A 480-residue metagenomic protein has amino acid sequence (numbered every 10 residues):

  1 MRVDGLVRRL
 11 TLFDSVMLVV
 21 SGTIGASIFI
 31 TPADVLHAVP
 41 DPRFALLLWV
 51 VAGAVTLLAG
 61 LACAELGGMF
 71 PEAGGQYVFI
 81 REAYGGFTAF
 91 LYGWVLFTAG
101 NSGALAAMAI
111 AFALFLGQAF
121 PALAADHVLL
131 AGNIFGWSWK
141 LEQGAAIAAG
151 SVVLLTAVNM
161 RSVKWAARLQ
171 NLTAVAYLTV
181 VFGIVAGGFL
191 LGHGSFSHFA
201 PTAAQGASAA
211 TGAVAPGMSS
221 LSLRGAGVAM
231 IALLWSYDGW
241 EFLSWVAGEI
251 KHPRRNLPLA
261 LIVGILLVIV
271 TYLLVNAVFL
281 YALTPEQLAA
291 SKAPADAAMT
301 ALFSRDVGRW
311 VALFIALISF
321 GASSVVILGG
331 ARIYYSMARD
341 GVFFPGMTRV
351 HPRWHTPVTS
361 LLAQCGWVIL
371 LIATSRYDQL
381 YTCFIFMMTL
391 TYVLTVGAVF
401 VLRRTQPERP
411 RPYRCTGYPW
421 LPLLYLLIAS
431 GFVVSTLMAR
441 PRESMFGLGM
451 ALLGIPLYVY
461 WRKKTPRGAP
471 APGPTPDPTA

Functional and structural regions predicted by a protein language model:
M1-A33, H37-R43, L57-L61, E72-A73 (+4 more regions): Membrane-interface "cap" regions at the ends of multi-pass membrane proteins
D34-H37, W49, T56-V152, A157-M160 (+2 more regions): Hydrophobic transmembrane alpha-helices that form the core helical bundles of multi-pass secondary transporters
V78-F79, G85, G117-V128, T202-L221 (+4 more regions): TM-loop-TM module centered on a large, flexible mid-protein loop between adjacent transmembrane helices in multi-pass
R81, A109-Q143, V180-G183, S244-R254 (+5 more regions): Helix-loop-helix connectors at the membrane interface of multi-pass transporters/channels
A113-A122, V175-A209, N276-L283, Y392-R409 (+2 more regions): Hydrophobic alpha-helical segments and their helix-loop junctions in multi-pass secondary transporters
K140-Q143, G346-V358, Y392-E443: C-terminal membrane-solvent junction of multi-pass transporters and transport-like membrane proteins
Q143-A203, Y237-D238, L261-I262, F384-L394 (+2 more regions): Membrane-interface loop-to-helix entry segments
T382-M388, G417-A480: A generic transmembrane alpha-helix motif of multi-pass inner-membrane proteins
